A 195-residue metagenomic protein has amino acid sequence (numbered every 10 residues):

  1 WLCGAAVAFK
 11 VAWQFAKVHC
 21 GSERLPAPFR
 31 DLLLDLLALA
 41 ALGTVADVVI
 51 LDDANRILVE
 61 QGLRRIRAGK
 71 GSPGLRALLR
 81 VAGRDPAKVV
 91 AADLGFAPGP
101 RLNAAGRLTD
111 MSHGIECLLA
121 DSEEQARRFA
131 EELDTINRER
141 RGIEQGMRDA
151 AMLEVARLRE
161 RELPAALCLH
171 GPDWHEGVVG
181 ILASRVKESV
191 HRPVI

Functional and structural regions predicted by a protein language model:
W1-L2: Histidine/acidic-residue-rich, glycine-tolerant segments that coordinate divalent metal ions
A5: Rossmann-fold dinucleotide-binding core
K17-I195: Hydrophobic helix-and-loop "lid/oligomerization" segment in the mid-to-C-terminal part of catalytic domains
